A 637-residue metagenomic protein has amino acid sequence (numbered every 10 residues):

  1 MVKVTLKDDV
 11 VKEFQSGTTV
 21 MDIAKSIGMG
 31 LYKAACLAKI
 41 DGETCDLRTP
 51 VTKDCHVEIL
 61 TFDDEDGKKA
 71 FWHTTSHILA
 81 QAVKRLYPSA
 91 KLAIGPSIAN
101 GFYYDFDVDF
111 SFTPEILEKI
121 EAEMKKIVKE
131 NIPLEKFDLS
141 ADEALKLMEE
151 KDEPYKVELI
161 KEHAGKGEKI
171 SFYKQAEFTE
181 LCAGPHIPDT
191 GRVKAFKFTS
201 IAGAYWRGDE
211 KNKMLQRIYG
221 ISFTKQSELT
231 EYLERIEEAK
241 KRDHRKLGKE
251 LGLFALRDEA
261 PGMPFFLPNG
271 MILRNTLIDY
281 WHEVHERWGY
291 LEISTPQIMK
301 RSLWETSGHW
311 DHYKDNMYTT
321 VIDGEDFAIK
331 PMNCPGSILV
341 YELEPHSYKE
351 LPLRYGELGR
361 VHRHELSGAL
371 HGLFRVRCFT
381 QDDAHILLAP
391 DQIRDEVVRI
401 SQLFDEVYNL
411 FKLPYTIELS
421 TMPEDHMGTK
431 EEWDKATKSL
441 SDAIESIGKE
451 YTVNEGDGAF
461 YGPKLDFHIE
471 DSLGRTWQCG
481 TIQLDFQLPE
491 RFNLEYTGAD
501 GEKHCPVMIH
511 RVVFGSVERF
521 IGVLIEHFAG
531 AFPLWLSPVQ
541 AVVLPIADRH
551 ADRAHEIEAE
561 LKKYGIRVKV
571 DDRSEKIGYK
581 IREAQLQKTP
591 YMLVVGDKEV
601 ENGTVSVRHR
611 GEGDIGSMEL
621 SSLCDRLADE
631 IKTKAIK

Functional and structural regions predicted by a protein language model:
M1-A93, I98-K637: NTP/phosphate- and nucleic-acid-binding module
